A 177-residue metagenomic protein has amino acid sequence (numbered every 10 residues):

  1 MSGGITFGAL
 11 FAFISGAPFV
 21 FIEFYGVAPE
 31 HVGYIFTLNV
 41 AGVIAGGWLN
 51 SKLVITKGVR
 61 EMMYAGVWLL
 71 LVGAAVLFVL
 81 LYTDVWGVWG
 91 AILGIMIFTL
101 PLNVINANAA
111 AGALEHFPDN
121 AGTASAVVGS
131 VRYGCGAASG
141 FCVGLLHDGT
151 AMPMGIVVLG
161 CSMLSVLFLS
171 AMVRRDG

Functional and structural regions predicted by a protein language model:
M1-A12, M96-L100: Pair of pore-lining "gating" transmembrane helices in MFS-fold secondary transporters
S15-E30: Short amphipathic helix-loop junctions that connect adjacent transmembrane helices in Major Facilitator Superfamily/SLC
P29-T37, S125-A126, G155: Small-residue hotspots at the loop-to-helix junctions and early N-terminal turns of transmembrane alpha-helices
Y34-V43, R132: Transmembrane alpha-helical segments of major facilitator superfamily
G46-E61: Helix-to-loop junctions at the C-terminal end of transmembrane segments in multipass secondary transporters
E61-N108: C-terminal transmembrane helical hairpin of 12-TM major facilitator-type secondary transporters
A111-T150, V157-V158: A late C-terminal transmembrane helix in Major Facilitator Superfamily
G160-G177: Multi-pass alpha-helical transporter architecture, strongest for 12-TM Major Facilitator/SLC carriers used
